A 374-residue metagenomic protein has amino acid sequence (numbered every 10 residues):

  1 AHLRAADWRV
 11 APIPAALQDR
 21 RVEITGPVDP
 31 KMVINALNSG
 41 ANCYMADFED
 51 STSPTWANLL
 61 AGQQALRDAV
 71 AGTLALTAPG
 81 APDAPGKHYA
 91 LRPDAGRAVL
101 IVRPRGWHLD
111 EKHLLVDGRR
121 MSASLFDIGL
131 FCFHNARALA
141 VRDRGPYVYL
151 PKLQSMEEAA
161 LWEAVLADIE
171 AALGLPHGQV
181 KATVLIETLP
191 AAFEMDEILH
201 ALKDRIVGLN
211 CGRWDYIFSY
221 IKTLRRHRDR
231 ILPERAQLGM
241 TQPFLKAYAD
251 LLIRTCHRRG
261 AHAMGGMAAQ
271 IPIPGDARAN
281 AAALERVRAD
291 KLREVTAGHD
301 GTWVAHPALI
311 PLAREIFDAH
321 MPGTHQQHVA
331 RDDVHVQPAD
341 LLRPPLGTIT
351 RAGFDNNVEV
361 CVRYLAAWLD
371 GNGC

Functional and structural regions predicted by a protein language model:
A1-P12, D19: N-terminal accessory segment at the very beginning of proteins
H2-R4, P14, I24-V28, N35 (+5 more regions): Conserved alpha/beta-domain cores
D50: Short, glycine/acidic-enriched loop or turn micro-motifs at the edges of active sites
W56, L60-G72: Active-site-surrounding "flap" and adjacent substrate/cofactor-binding loops of secreted or lumenal enzymes, prototyped
